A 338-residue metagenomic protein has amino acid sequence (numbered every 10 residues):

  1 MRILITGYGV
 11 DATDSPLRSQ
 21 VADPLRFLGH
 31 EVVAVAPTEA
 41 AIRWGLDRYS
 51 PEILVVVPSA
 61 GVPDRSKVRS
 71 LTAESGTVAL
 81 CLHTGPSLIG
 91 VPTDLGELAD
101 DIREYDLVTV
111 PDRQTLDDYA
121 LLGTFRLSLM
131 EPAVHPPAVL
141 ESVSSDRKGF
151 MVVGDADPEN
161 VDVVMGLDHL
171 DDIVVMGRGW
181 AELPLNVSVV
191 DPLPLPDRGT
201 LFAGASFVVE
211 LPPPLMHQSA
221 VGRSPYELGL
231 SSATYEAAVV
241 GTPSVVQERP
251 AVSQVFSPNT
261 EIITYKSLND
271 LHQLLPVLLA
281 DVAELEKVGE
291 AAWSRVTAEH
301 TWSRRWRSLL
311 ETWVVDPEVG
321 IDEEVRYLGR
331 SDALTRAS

Functional and structural regions predicted by a protein language model:
L4-T124, A133-V139, V189-V190: Extended catalytic core of nucleotide-activated donor transferases of GT-like folds
I5-V10, S19-P37, L185-N186, L193-I321 (+1 more regions): Catalytic binding pocket for nucleotide-activated donors in carbohydrate/polymer assembly enzymes
D14, H135-F207, H217: Conserved catalytic-core segment of nucleotide-activated headgroup transferases in glycan assembly
E39, P111-D117, V175-E182, Q247-A251: Short, polar loop motifs at secondary-structure junctions
L80-T84, P111, M130, M176 (+3 more regions): Generic beta-sheet signal
Y105-D106, G123-M130, D171-D172, L183-L195 (+1 more regions): Active-site regions of enzymes building and remodeling cell-envelope glycoconjugates
L122-H135, Y235, V240-T242: P-loop/Walker A phosphate-binding loop and immediately adjacent motor/lid segment at beta-alpha junctions
